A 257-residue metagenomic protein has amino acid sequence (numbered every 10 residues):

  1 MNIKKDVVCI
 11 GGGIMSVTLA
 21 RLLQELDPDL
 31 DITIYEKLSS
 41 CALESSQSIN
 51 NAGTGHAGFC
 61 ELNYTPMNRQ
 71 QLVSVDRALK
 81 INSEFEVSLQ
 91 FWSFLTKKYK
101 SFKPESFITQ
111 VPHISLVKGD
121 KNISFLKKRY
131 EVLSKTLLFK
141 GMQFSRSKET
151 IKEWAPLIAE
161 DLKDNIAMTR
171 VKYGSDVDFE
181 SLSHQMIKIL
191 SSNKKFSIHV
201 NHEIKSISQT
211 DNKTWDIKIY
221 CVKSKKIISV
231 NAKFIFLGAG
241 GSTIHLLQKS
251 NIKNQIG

Functional and structural regions predicted by a protein language model:
N2-M15, T33: Beta1/beta-strand and adjacent pyrophosphate-binding region of the FAD-binding site in flavoprotein oxidoreductases
G12, F59, A239-G240: Glycine-rich, N-terminal phosphate-binding loop of Rossmann-like dinucleotide-binding domains
M15, S40, S242: Conserved Rossmann-like nucleotide-cofactor binding loop
Q24-S48: Glycine-rich FAD pyrophosphate-binding loop
G53-K152: Dinucleotide-binding Rossmann-like beta1-alpha1 core, especially the glycine-rich loop that anchors the ADP
Q110-S134, L138-E203: Conserved redox-cofactor binding core of oxidoreductases
A167-F234, G238-Q248: Helical element adjacent to the flavin cofactor pocket in flavoenzyme catalytic cores
L247-G257: Glycine-rich beta-alpha-beta "Rossmann" dinucleotide-binding loop(s) and their flanking helix/strand
